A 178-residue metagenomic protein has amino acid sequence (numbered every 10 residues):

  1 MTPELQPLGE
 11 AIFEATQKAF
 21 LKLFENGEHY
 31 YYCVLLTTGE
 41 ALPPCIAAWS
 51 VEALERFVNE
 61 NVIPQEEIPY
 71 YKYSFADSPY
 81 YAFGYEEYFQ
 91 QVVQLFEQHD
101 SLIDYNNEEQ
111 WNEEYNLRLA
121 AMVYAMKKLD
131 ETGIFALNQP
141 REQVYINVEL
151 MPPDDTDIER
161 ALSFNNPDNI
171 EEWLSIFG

Functional and structural regions predicted by a protein language model:
M1-Y30: Short N-terminal edge-element motif at the start of the domain
P3, P7, A11, Y80-Q90 (+2 more regions): Alpha-helix boundary/N-cap detector
A11, A15, A19, Q91 (+4 more regions): Charge-rich, solvent-exposed alpha-helical interaction surfaces
K18, K22, N26, Q98-L102 (+2 more regions): Surface-exposed polar/charged interaction patches
L23-P64: N-terminal interaction modules that seed assembly of large macromolecular complexes
G27, E67, N138-P140: A short, structural micro-pattern
L54-Y115: Polybasic, proline/glycine-rich intrinsically disordered low-complexity segments
E131-G178: Glycine-rich, aromatic-bearing surface loops/beta-hairpins
